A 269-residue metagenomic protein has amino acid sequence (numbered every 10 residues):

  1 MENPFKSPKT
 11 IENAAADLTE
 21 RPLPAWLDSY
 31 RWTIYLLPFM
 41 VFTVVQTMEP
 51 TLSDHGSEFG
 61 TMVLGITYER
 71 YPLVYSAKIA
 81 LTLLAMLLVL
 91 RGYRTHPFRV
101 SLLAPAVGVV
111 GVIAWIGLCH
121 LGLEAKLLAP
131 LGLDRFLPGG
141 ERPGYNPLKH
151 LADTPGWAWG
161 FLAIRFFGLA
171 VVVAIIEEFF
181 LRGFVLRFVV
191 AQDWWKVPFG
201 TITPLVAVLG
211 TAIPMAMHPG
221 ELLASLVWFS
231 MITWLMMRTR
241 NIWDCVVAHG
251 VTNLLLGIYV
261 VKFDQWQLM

Functional and structural regions predicted by a protein language model:
M1-A25: Low-complexity, intrinsically disordered extramembrane tails and loops of integral membrane proteins
P22-P38, T201-I202: N-terminal membrane topogenic signal
R31-L90, P97-I113, L131: Alpha-helical transmembrane segments in multi-pass membrane proteins
V41-E49, G111, W115, C119 (+5 more regions): Alpha-helical transmembrane segments of multipass membrane proteins
T43-M48, L118-L137, I213-V227: Alpha-helical transmembrane segments and their membrane-interface junctions in multi-pass membrane proteins
T47-H55, L84-R91, I113, G117-L121 (+4 more regions): Structural signature of transmembrane alpha-helix termini at the membrane-water interface
V63-Y68, R94-V173, R187-T201, W266-M269: Juxtamembrane helix-loop-helix connectors linking adjacent transmembrane helices in multi-pass membrane enzymes
L148-M269: Transmembrane helix-loop-helix hairpins at the membrane interface of multi-pass integral membrane proteins
